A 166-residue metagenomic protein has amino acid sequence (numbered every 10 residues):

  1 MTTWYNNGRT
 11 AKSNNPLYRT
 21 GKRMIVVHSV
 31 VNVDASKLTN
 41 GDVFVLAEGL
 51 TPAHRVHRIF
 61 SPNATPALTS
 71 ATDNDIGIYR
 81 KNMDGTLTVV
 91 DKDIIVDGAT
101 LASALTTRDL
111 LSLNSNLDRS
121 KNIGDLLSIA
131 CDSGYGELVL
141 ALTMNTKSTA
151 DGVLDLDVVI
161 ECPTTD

Functional and structural regions predicted by a protein language model:
T2-D166: Surface-exposed, low-hydrophobicity beta-strand/loop segments enriched in small/polar/acidic residues
